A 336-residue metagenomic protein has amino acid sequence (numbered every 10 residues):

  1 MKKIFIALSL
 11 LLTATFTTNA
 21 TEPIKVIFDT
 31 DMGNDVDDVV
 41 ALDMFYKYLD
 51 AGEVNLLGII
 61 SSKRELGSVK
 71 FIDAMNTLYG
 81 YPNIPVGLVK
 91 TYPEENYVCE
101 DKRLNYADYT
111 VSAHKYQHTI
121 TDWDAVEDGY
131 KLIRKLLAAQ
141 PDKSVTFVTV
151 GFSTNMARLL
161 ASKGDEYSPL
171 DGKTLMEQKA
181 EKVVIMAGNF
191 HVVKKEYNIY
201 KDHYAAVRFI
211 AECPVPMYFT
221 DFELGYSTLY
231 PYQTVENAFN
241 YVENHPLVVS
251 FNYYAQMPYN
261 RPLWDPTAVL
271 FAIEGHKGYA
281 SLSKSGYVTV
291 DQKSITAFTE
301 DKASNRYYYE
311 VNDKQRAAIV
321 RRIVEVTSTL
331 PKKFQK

Functional and structural regions predicted by a protein language model:
M1-P23: Bacterial Sec-dependent N-terminal signal peptides
T21-K336: N-terminal acidic, glycine/proline-rich low-complexity segments
